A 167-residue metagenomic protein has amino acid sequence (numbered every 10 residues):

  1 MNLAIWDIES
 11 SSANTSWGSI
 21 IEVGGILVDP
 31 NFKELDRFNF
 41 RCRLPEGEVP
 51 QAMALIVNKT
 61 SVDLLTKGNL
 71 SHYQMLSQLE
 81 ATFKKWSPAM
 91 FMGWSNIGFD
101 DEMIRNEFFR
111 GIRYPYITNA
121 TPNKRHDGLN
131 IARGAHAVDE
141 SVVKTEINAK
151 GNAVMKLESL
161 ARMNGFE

Functional and structural regions predicted by a protein language model:
M1-I8: N-terminal accessory regions of nucleic-acid-interacting proteins
N2, W17-V23, L27-T60, F83-E167: Metal-dependent phosphoesterase core characteristic of DEDDh/y 3'-5' exonuclease domains
I8-S16: Short acidic, Gly/Ser-rich segments with clustered Asp/Glu that frequently serve as metal-coordination loops in enzyme
S12, Q78-T82: A generic secondary-structure signal
V57-L79: Metal-dependent phosphoesterase signature
